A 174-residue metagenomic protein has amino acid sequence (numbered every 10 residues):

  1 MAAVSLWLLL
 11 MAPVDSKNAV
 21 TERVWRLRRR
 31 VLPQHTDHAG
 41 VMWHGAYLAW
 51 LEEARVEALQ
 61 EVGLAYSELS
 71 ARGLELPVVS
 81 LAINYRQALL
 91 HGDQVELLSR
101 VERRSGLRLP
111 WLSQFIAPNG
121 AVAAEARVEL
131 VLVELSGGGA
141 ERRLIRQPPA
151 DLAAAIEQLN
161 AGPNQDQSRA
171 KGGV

Functional and structural regions predicted by a protein language model:
V4-E61, V174: Catalytic strand-loop segment that frames the active site of acyl-thioester-processing enzymes
W7-K17, R26-L27, Y85, L90-Q94 (+1 more regions): HotDog/MaoC-like acyl-thioester-processing domains
M42, L76-V78, A123: A broad, structural micro-motif
E61-L69, R127-V131: Short, charge- and proline-biased low-complexity linear segments that act as flexible interaction/docking motifs
L69-L76: Short, basic/aromatic beta-hairpin or loop at an interaction surface
S80-N84: Short alpha-helix capping/helix-loop boundary micro-motifs
